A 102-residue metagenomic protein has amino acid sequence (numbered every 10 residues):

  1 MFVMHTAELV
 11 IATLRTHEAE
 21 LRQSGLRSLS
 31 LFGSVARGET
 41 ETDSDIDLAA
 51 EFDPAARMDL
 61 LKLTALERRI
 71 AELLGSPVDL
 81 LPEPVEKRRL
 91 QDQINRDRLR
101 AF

Functional and structural regions predicted by a protein language model:
M1-S28, A36-T42, D53-F102: Catalytic core of pol beta-like nucleotidyltransferases
L31, L48-A50: A structural signal for short, well-ordered beta-strand segments
T42-L48: A short, structured beta-strand/loop element
